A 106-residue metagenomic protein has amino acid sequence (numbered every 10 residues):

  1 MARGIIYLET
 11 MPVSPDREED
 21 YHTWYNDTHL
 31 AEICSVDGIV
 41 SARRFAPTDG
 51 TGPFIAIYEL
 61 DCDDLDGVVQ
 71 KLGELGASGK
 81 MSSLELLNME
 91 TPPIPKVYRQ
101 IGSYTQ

Functional and structural regions predicted by a protein language model:
M1-Q106: Macromolecular interaction modules
